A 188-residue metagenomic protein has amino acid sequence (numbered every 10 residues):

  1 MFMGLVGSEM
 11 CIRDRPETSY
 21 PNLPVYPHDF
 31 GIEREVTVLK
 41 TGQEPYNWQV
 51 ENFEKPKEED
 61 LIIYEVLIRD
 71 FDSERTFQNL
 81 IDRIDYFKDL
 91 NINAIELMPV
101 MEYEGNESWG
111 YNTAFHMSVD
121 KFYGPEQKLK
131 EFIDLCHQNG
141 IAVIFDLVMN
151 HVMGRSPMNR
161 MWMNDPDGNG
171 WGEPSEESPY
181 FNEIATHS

Functional and structural regions predicted by a protein language model:
M1-G7, I12: Single conserved hydrophobic/aromatic residue that forms the stacking wall/gate of nucleotide- or nucleobase-binding
R13-S19: Short acidic/polar inter-strand loop motif in beta-rich domains
N22, D29, E44-P45, Q49-L61 (+1 more regions): Substrate-binding/active-site clefts of carbohydrate-active enzymes
L23-T37: Short beta-strand elements
V38-E44: A gly/proline- and charged-residue-enriched helix-loop-helix capping module
